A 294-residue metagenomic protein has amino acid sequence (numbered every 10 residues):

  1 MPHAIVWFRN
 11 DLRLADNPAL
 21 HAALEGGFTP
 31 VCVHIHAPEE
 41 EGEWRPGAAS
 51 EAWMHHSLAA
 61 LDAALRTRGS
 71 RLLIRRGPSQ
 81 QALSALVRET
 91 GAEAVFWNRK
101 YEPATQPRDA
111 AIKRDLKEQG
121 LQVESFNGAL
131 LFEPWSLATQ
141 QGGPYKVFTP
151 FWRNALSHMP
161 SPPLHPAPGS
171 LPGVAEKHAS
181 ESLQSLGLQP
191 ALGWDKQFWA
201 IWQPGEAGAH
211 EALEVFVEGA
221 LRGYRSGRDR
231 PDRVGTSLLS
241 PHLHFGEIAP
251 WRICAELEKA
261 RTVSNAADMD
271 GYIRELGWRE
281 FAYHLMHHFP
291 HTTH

Functional and structural regions predicted by a protein language model:
M1-P162: Trp/Phe/Arg-rich N-terminal binding region typifying the photolyase-homology
G142-H294: Glycine/tryptophan-enriched, flexible segments
